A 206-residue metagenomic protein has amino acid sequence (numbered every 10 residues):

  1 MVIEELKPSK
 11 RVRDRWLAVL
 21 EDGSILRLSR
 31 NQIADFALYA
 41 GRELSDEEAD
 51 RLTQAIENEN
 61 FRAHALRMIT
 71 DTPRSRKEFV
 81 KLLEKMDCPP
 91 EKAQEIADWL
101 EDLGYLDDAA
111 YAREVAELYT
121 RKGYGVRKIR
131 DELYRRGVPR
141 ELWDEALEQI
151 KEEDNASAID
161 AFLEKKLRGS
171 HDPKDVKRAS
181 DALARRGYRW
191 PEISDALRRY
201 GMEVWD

Functional and structural regions predicted by a protein language model:
M1-D206: An alpha-helical, amphipathic repeat domain used for nucleic-acid recognition, typified by the mTERF helical solenoid
